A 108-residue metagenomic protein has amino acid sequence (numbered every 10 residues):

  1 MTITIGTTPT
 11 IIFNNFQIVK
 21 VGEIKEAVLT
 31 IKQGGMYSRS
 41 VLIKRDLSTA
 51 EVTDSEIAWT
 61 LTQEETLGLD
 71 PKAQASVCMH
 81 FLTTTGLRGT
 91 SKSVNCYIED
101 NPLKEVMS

Functional and structural regions predicted by a protein language model:
M1-S108: Contiguous segments within soluble domain cores/interaction surfaces
